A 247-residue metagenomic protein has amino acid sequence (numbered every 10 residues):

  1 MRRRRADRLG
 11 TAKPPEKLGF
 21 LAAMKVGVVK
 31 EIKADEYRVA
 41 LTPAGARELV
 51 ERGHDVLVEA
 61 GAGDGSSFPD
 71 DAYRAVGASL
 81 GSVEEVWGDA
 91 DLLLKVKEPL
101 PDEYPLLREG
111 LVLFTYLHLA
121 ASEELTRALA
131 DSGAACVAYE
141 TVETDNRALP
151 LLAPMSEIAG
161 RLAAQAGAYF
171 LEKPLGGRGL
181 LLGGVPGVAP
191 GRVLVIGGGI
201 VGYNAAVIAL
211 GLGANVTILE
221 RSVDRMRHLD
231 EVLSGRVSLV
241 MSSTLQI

Functional and structural regions predicted by a protein language model:
L18, M24-A128, S132: An N-terminal-biased, well-structured beta-alpha scaffold segment characteristic of Rossmann-like dinucleotide-binding
K25, E31, P99-R192: Glycine/serine-rich phosphate-binding loop and adjoining beta1-alpha1 elements at the start of nucleotide-handling
V29-D64, G176-I247: Glycine-rich phosphate/diphosphate-binding loop of Rossmann-like nucleotide-binding domains
E48, L92, E124-A128, L162-F170 (+3 more regions): Alpha-helical scaffold segments in soluble metabolic enzymes
A75-L80, K95-K97, K173-G179, L239-L245: Short gly/ser/thr-rich secondary-structure transition/capping motifs
